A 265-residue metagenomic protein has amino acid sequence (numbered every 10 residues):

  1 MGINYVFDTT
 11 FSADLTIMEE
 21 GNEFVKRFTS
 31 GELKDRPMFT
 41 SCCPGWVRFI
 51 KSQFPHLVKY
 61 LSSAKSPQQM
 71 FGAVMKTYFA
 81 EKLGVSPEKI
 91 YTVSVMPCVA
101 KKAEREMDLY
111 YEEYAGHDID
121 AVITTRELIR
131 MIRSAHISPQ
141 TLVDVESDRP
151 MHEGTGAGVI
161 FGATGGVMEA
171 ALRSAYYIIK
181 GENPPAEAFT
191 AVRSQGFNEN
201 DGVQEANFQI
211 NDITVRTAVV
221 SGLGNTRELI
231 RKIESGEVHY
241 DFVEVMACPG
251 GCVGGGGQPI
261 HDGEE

Functional and structural regions predicted by a protein language model:
M1-E265: Iron-sulfur-associated redox domains of electron-transfer enzymes in respiratory and anaerobic energy metabolism
